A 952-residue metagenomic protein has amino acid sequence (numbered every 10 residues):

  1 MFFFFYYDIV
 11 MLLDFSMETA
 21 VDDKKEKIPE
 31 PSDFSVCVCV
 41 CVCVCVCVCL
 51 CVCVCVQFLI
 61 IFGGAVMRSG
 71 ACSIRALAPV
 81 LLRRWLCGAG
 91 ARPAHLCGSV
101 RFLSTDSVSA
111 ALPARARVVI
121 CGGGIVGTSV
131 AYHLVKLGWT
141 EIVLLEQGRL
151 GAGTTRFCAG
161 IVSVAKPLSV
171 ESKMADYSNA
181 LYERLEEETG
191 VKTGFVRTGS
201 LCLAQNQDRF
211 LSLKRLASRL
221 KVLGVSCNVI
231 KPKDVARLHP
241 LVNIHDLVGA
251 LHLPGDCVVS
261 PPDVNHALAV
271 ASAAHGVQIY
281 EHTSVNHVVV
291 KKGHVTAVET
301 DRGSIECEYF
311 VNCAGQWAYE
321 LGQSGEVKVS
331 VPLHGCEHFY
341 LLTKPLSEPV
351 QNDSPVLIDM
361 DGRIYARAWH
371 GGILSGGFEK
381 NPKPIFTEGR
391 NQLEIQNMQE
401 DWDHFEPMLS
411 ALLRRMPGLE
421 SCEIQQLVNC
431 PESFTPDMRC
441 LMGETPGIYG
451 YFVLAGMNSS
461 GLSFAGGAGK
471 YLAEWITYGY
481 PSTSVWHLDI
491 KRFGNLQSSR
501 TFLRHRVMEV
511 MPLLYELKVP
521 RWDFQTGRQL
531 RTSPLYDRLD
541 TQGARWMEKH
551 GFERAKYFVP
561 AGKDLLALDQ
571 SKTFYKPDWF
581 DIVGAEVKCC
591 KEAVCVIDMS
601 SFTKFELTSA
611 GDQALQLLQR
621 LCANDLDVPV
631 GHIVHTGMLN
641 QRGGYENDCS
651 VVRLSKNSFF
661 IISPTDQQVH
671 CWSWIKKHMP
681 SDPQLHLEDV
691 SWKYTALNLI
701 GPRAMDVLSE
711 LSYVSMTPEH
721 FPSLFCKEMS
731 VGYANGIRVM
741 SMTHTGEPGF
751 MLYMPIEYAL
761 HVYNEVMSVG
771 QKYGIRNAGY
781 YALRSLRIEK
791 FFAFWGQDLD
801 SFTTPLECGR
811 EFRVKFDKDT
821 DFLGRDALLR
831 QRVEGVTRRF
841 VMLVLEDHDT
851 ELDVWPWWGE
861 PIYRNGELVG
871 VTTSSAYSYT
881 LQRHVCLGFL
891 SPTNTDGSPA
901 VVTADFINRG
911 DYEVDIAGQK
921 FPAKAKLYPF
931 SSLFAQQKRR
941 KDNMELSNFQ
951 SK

Functional and structural regions predicted by a protein language model:
F58-L112, K952: N-terminal mitochondrial targeting presequence
R68-S69, S73-L81, L181-R184, E188 (+7 more regions): Flavin (FAD/FMN) cofactor-binding and adjacent substrate-gating region of FAD-dependent oxidoreductase domains
A110-V126, V143: Beta1/beta-strand and adjacent pyrophosphate-binding region of the FAD-binding site in flavoprotein oxidoreductases
S129, S163, H287-D401, P407-L419 (+3 more regions): Flavin-dependent oxidoreductases
V135-R156: Glycine-rich FAD pyrophosphate-binding loop
G160-L238, L247, D361-A366, Q392 (+2 more regions): Dinucleotide-binding Rossmann-like beta1-alpha1 core, especially the glycine-rich loop that anchors the ADP
H370, N391-L530: C-terminal catalytic lobe of FAD-dependent flavoproteins
T483, I490-K952: Glycine/proline-enriched, intrinsically flexible loops and inter-domain linkers
